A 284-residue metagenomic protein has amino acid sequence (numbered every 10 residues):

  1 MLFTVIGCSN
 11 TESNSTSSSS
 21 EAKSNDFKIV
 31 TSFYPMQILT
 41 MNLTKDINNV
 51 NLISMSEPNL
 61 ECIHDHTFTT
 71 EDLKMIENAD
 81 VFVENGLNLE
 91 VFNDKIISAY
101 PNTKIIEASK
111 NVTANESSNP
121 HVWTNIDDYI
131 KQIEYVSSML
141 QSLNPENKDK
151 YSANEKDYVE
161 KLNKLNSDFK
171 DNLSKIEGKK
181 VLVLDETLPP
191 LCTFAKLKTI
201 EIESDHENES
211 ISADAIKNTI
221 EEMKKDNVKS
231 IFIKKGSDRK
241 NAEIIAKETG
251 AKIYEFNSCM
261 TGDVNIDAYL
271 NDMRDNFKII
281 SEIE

Functional and structural regions predicted by a protein language model:
M1-L2: Sec-dependent N-terminal signal peptides
C8-E284: Extracytoplasmic metal-acquisition and chelation regions
